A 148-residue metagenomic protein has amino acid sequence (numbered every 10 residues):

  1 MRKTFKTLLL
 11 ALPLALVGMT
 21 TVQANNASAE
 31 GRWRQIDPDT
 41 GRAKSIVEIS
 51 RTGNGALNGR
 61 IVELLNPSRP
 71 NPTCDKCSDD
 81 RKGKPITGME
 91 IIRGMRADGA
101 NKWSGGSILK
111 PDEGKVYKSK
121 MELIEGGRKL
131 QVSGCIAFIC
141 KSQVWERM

Functional and structural regions predicted by a protein language model:
M1-L12: Bacterial N-terminal signal peptides that target proteins for export
P13-V22: Hydrophobic h-region of N-terminal signal peptides that target proteins for export in Gram-negative bacteria
T21-R32: N-terminal helix-cap/turn-to-beta initiation motif at the start of protein domains
N25, R147-M148: Short, solvent-exposed mixed-charge patches
Q35-K110, V116-S119: Central antiparallel beta-sheet cores of small beta-barrel/beta-sandwich binding domains
K110-E113, M121-L123, K129-Q143: Short, exposed beta-strand-loop hairpins at the edges of beta-sheets in extracellular/periplasmic proteins
